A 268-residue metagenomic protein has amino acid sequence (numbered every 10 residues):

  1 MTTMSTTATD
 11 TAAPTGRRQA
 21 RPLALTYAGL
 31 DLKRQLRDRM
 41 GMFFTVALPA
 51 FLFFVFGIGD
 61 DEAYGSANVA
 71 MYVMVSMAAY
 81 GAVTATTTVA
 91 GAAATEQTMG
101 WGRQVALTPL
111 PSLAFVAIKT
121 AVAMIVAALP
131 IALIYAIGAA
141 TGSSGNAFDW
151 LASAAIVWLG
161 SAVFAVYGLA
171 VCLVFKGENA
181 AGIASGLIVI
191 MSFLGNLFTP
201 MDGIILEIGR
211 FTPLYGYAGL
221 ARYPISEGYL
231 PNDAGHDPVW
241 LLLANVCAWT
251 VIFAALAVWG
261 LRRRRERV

Functional and structural regions predicted by a protein language model:
T2-R18: Short, contiguous pre-domain boundary segments
T2-T6, P22-T26, L197-G235, V239-W240: Short hydrophobic, aromatic-rich alpha-helical segments embedded in or entering the lipid bilayer of multi-pass
G16-Q19, L23, Y27-M99, K119 (+3 more regions): Transmembrane helix-boundary elements of multi-pass transport/secretion proteins, especially ABC-type permease modules
V55-A63, C172-Y215: Transmembrane helix segments
F56-G59, A93, G102-V105, I137 (+5 more regions): Hydrophobic alpha-helical interface/terminus motif in multipass membrane transporters
T84-V89, A162-L169, L194-M201, G219-I225: Juxtamembrane membrane-interface segments at transmembrane alpha-helix termini
Q104-S112: Short helix-to-coil transition segments within interhelical loops that connect adjacent transmembrane helices
S112, V116-G182, V189, V239-L243 (+2 more regions): Alpha-helical transmembrane segments and their short interhelical loops
